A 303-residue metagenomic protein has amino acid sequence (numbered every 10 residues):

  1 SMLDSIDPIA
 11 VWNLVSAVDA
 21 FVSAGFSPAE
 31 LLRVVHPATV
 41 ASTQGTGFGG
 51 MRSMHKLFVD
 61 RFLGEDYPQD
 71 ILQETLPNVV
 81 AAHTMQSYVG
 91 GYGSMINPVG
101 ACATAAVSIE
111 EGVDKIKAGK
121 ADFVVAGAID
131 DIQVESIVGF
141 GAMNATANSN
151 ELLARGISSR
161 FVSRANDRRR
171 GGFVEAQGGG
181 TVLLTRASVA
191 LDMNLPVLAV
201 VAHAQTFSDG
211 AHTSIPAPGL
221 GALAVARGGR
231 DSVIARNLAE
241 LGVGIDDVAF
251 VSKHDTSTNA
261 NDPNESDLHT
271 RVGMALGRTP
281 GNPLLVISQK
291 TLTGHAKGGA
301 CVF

Functional and structural regions predicted by a protein language model:
S1-V11, G49-V59, P68-E111, M143-V174 (+1 more regions): Conserved catalytic cysteine-centered active-site region of acyl-thioester-dependent Claisen-condensing enzymes
S1-V99, I129-G139, G244-D262: Conserved beta-ketoacyl condensing-enzyme motif
W12-F26, P77, M95-D130, F173-L195 (+1 more regions): Active-site-proximal alpha-helical scaffold in enzymes
W12-G25, N78-A81, S108, R186 (+3 more regions): Short, well-ordered amphipathic alpha-helical segments that serve as non-catalytic structural scaffolds within diverse
T46-G49, G100-T104, A128-Q133, A187-S188 (+3 more regions): Acidic, glycine-rich active-site loops and adjacent beta-strand->loop/helix elements that engage anionic groups
S53-L57, I109-E110, V134-G141, L195 (+3 more regions): Short acidic, glycine/serine/threonine-rich loops at helix termini
E151-V243, A249-F250: Condensing-enzyme catalytic core mediating Claisen C-C bond formation in acyl metabolism
G210-A222, A226, D255-G273, A296-F303: Short glycine/threonine-rich loop-to-helix capping motif typified by GTGT followed within a few residues by an Asp-Pro
